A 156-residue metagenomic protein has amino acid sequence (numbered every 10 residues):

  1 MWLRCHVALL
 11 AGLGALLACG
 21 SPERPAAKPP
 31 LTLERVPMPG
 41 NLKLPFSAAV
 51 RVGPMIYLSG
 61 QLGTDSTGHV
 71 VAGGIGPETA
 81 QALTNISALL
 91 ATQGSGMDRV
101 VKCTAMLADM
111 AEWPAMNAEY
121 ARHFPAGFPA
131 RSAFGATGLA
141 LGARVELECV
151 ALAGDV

Functional and structural regions predicted by a protein language model:
M1-L9: Bacterial N-terminal signal peptides that target proteins for export
A8-T84, A88-V101, L107-V156: N-terminal presequence-like segments and the immediate start of the first folded domain
